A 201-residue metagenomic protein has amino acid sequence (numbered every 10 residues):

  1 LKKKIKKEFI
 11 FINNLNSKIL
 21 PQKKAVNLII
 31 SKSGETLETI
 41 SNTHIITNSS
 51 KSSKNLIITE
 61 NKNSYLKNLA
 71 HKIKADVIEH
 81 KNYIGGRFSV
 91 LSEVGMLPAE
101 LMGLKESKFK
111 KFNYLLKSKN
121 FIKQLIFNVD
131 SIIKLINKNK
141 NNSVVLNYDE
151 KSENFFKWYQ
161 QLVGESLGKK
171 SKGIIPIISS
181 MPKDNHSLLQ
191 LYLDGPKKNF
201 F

Functional and structural regions predicted by a protein language model:
L1-F121: Glycine-rich phosphate-binding loops that contact phosphosugars or nucleotide phosphates
L104-S107, S118-F201: Acidic catalytic cores of enzymes that act on phosphate-bearing nucleotides/polynucleotides
